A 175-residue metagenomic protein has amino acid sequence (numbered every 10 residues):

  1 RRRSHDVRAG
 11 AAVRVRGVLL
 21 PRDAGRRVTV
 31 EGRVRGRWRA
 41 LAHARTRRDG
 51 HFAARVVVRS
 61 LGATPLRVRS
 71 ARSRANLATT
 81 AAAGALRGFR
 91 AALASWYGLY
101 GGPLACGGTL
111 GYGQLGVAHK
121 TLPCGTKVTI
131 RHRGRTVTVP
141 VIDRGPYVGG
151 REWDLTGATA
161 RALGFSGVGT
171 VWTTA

Functional and structural regions predicted by a protein language model:
R1-R90: Low-complexity, Ser/Thr/Pro-rich intrinsically disordered linker/stalk segments at domain junctions
D49, R55-V68, T80-A175: Secreted/periplasmic proteins
